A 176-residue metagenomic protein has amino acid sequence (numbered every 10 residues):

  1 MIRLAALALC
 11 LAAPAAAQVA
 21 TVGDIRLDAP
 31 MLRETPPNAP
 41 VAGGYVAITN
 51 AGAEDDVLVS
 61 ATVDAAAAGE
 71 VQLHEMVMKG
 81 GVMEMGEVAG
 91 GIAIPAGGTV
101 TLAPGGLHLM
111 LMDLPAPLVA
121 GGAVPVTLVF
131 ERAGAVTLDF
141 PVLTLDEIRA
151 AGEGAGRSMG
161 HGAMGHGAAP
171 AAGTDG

Functional and structural regions predicted by a protein language model:
M1-C10: Sec-dependent signal peptide recognition, specifically the positively charged N-region followed immediately by
L7, A17-V19: A eukaryote-biased signal for short, well-structured alpha-helical docking elements
A12-A15: N-terminal signal peptide c-region/cleavage motif recognized by signal peptidases
V19-A123, T127-G176: Compact, glycine-rich, soluble single-domain proteins
